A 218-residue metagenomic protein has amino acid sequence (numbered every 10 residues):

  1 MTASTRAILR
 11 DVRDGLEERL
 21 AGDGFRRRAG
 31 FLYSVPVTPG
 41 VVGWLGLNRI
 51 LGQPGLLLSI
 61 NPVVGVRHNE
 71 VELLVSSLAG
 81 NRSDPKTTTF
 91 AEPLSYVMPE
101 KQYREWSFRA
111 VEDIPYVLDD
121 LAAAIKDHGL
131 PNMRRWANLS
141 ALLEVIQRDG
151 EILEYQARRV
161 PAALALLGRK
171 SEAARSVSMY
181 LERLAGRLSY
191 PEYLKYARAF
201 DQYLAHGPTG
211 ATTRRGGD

Functional and structural regions predicted by a protein language model:
M1-L9, S34-D218: Intrinsically disordered, low-complexity regulatory regions enriched in serine/threonine/proline and acidic residues
T5-R28: Amphipathic alpha-helical segments
A29-Y33: Acidic carboxylate-rich catalytic motifs and surrounding loops in phosphoryl-/glycosyl-chemistry enzymes
